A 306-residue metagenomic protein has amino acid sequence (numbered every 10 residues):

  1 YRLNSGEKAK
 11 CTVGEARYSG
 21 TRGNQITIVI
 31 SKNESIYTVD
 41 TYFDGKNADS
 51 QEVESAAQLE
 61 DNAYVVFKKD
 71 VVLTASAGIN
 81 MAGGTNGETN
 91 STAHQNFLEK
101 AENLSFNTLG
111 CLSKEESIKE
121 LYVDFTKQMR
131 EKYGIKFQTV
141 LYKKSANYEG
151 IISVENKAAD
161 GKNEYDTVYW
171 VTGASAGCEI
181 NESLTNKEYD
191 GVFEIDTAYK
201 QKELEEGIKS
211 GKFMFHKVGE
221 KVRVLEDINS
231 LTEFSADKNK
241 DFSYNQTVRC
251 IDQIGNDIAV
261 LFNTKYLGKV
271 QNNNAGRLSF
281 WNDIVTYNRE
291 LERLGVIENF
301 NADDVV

Functional and structural regions predicted by a protein language model:
Y1-E188: Extracellular Cys-Trp
Y1-N4, K144-S153, K157-V306: Structured, hydrophobic secondary-structure cores that serve as assembly/anchoring elements
